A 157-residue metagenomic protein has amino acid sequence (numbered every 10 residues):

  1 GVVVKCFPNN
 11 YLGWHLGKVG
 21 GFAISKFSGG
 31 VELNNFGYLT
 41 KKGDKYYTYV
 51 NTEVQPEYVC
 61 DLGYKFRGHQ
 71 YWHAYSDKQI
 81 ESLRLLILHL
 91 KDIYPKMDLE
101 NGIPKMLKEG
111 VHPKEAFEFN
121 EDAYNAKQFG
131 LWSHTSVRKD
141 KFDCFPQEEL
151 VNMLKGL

Functional and structural regions predicted by a protein language model:
G1-K96: Active-site-adjacent loop/helix surface patches within enzyme catalytic domains that shape the substrate-binding cleft
V3, L12-W14, P104-K105, A126 (+1 more regions): Generic preference for hydrophobic/aromatic residues in regular secondary structure cores
N9-N10, N34-N35, N51, N101 (+3 more regions): Detector for Asparagine
G30, M97, L150-L154: Generic hydrophobic, helix-prone segments enriched in Leu/Val/Ile
K42, E100-N101, K105-E109, N125 (+1 more regions): Polar/charged alpha-helical tracts
I93-F119: Surface-exposed patches in mature extracellular/periplasmic domains of secreted proteins
P113-L157: Short, low-complexity, polybasic intrinsically disordered segments
